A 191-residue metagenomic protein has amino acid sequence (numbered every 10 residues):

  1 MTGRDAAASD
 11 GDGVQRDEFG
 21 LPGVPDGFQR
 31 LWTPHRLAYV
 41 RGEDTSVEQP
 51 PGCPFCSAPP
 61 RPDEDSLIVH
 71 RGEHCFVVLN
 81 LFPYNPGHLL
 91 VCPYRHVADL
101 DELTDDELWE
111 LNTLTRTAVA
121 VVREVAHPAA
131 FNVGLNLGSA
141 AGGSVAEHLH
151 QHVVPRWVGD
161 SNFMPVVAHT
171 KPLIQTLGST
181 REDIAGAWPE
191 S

Functional and structural regions predicted by a protein language model:
M1-P86: Active-site microenvironments that recognize anionic phosphate/pyrophosphate groups
R16-D26, L31-W32, R36-E43, R156-S191: C-terminal helix-cap and adjacent tail motif
N80-Y84, V145, V154-R156: Short glycine/proline-enriched loop/turn "hinge" motifs that connect secondary-structure elements and lie
L89-N112, A168-L173: Short histidine-centered catalytic/ligand-binding loop motif
P93, E147-V153: Catalytic metal-binding acidic patch
T104-P128, G178-R181, A185: Long, well-ordered alpha-helical scaffolding segments within enzyme catalytic domains, especially pronounced
A126-S139: A short glycine-rich, hydrophobically flanked beta-strand micro-motif that places a catalytic Asp/Glu for divalent metal
S139-A146: Acidic pyrophosphate-coordinating catalytic loop
